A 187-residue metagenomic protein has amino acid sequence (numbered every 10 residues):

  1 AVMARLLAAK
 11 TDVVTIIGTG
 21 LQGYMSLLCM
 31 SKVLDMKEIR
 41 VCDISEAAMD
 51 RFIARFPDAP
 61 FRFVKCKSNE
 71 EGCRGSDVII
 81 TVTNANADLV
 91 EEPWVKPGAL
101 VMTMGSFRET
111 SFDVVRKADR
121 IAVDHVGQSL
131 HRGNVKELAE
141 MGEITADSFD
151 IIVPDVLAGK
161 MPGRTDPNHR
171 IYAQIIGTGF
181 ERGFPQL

Functional and structural regions predicted by a protein language model:
A1-M3: A glycine-rich, Thr/Ser-enriched phosphate-binding loop motif common to dinucleotide/cofactor-binding enzymes
L6-V13, D35, K96-P97: Short helix-loop-beta connector
V13, K37-E38, R62, L100: Residues at the starts of beta-strands that form the adenosine-phosphate
G18-G20: Glycine-rich Rossmann-fold phosphate-binding loop(s) that bind the pyrophosphate of adenine dinucleotide cofactors
G23-Y24: N-terminal Rossmann-fold NAD(P) dinucleotide-binding loop
K32-P57: NAD(P)-binding Rossmann-fold cofactor-contacting core
F61-E143: Rossmann-like adenosine-cofactor binding region
V114-L187: Adenosine-phosphate binding glycine-rich loop
